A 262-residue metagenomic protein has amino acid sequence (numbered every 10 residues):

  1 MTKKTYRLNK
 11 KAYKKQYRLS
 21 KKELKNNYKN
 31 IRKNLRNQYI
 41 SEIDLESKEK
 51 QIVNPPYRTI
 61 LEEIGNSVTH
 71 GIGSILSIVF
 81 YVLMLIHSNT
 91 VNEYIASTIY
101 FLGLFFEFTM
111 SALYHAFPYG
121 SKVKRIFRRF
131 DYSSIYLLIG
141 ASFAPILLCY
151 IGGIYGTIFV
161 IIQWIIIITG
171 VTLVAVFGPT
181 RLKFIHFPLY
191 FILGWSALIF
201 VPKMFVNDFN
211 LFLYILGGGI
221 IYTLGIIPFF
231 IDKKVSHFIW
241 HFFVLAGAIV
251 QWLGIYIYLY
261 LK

Functional and structural regions predicted by a protein language model:
T2-K262: Multi-pass alpha-helical transmembrane bundles in non-GPCR membrane proteins that perform intramembrane catalysis
